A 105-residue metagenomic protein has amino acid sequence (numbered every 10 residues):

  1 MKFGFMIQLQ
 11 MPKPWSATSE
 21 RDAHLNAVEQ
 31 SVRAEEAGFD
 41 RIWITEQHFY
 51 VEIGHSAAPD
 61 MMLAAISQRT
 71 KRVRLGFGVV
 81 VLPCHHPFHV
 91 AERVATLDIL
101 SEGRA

Functional and structural regions predicted by a protein language model:
M1-R69, R74: N-terminal beta1-alpha1-beta2 module of alpha/beta enzyme domains
K2-E20, C84-A105: Flexible, glycine-rich active-site loops centered on histidine and acidic residues that chelate a metal or position
Q47, V80, D98: Flexible, active-site-adjacent loop/turn segments at secondary-structure boundaries
F77-H85: Active-site nucleophile and cofactor-binding loops and adjacent substrate-binding regions of central metabolic enzymes
